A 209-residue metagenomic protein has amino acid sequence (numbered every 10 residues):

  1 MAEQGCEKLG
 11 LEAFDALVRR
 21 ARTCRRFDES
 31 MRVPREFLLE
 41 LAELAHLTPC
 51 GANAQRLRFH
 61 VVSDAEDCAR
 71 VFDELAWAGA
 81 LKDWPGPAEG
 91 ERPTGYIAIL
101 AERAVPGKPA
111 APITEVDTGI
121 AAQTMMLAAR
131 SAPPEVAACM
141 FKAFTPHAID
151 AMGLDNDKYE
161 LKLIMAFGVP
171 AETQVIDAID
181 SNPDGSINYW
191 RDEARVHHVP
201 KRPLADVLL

Functional and structural regions predicted by a protein language model:
M1-L209: Acidic, surface-exposed loops and disordered segments
